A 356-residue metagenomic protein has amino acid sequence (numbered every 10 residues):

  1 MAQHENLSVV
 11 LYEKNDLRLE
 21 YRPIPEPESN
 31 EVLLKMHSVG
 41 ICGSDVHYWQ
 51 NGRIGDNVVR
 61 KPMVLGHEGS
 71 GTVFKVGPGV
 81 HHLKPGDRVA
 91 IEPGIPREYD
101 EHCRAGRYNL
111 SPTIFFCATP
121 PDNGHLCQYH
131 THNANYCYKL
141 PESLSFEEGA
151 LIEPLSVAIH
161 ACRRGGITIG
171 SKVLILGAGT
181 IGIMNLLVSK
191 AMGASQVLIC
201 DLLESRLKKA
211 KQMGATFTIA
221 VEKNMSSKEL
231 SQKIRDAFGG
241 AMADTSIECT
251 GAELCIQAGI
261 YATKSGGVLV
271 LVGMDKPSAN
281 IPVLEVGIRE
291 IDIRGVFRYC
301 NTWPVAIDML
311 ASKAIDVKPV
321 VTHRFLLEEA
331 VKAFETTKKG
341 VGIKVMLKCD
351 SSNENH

Functional and structural regions predicted by a protein language model:
M1-H4, S8, Q257-Y261, C300 (+1 more regions): C-terminal hydrophobic helical "lid"/dimerization subdomain of Rossmann-like NAD(P)H-dependent oxidoreductases
P25-V39, I54-E101, P141-S143: Glycine-rich beta-strand-centered segment in the early N-terminal region that forms part of a ligand/cofactor-binding
R97-L176: NAD(P)H dinucleotide-binding glycine-rich loop of Rossmann-like/cofactor-binding domains, especially the beta1-alpha1
I175-A178, K190-I256: Adenosine-nucleotide cofactor-binding segment
G182-I183: N-terminal Rossmann-fold NAD(P) dinucleotide-binding loop
G267: Glycine-centered, small-residue-biased loops immediately flanking beta-strands in adenine/cofactor-binding cores
G273-R289: Rossmann-fold NAD(P)-binding glycine/threonine-rich loop
